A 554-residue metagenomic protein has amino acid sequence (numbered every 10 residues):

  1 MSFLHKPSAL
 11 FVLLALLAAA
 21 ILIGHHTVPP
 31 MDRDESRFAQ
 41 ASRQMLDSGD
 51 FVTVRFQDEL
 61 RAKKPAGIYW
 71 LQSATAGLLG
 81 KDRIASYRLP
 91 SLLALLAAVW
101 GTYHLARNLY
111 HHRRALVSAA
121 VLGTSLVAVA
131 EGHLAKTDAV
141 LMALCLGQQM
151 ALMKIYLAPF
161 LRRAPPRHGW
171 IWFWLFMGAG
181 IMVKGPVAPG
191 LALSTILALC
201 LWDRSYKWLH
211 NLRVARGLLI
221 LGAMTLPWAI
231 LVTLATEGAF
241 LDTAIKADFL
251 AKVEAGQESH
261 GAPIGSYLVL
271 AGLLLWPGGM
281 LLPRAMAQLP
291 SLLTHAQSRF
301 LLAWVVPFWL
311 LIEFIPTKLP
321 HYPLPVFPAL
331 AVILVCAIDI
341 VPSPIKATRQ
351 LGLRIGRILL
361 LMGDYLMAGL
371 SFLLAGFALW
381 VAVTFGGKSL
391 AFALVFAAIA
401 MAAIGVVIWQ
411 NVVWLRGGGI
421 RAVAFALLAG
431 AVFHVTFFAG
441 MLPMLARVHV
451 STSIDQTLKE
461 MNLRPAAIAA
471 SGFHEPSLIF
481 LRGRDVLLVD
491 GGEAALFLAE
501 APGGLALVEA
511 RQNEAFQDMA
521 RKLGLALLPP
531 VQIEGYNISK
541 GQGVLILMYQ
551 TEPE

Functional and structural regions predicted by a protein language model:
M1-L351, Y536-L545: Membrane-integral, polyisoprenol-dependent glycosyltransferases of the GT-C/oligosaccharyltransferase superfamily
S2-F3, P7, I171, L175 (+1 more regions): Membrane-embedded architecture of ER/inner-membrane glycosylation machinery
